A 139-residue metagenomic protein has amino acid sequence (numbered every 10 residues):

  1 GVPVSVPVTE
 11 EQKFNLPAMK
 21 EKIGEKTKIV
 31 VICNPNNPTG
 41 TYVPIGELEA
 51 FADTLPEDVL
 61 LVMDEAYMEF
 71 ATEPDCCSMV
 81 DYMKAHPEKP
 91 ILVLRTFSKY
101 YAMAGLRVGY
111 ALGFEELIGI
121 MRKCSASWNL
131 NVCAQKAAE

Functional and structural regions predicted by a protein language model:
G1-E11, P17-K22: PLP-dependent aspartate aminotransferase-fold enzymes
V4-P7, I29-P35, L61-E65: Short beta-strands and strand-loop turn motifs
E11, G40, L60, G109-Y110 (+1 more regions): A residue-level structural signature of the nucleotidyltransferase/glycosyltransferase Rossmann-like core
F14-K26, P38-L61, E65-Y100: Active-site pre-lysine segment of PLP-dependent enzymes
M19, V30, G109-A111: Hydrophobic packing within well-folded, soluble alpha/beta domains
K28-I32, K136-E139: Short, basic/glycine-rich phosphate-binding loops at helix/coil junctions that contact nucleotide phosphates
N34-N37, N129-N131: Asparagine-centered polar/low-complexity signal
P90-E139: PLP-dependent aminotransferase class I/II
